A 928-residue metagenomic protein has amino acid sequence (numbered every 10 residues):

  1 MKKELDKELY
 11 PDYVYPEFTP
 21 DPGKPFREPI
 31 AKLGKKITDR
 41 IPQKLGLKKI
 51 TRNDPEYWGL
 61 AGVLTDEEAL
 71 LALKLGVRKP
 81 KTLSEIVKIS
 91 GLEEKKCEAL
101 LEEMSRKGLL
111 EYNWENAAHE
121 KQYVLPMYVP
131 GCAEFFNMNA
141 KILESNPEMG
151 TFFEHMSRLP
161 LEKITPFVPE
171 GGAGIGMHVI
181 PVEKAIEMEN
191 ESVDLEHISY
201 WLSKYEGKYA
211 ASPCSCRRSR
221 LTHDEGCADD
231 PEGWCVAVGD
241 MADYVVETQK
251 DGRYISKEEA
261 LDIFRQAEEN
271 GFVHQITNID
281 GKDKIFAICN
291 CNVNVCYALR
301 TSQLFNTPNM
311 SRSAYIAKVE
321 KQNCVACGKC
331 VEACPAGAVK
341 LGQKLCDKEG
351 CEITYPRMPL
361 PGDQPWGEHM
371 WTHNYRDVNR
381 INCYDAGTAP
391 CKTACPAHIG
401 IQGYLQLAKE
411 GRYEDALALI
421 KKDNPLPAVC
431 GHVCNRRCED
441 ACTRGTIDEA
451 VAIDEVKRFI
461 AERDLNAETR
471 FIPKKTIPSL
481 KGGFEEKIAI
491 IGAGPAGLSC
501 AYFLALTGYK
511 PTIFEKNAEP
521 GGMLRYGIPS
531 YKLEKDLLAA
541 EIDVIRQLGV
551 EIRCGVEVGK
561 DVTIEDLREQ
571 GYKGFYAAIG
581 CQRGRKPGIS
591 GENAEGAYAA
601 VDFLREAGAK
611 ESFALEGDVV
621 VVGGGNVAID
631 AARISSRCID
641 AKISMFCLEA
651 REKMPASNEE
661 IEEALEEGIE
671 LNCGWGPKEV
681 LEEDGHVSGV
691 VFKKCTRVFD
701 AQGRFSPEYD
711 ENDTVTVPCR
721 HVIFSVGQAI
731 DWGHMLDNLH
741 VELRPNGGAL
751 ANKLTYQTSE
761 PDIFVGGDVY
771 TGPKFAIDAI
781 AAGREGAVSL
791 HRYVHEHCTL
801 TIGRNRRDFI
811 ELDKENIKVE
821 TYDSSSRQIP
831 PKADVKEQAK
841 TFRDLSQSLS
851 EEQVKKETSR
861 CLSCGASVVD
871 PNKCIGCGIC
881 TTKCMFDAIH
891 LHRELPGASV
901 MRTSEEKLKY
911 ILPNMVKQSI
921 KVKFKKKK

Functional and structural regions predicted by a protein language model:
G62, L92, Y123, Q275-I288 (+13 more regions): Ferredoxin-like iron-sulfur electron-transfer modules
S105-N116, V339-K340, I889: A short, conserved structural fragment
H119-R158: Short, amphipathic alpha-helical interaction segments positioned at domain boundaries
Y297-Q322, G337-R380, I399-P425, V429 (+10 more regions): Non-heme iron-sulfur electron-transfer modules
I460-G482, T507, A540-K560, G584-C638 (+1 more regions): Glycine-rich dinucleotide-binding loop and its adjacent helix/turn
I513, N517-L548, I552, A607 (+3 more regions): Rossmann-like dinucleotide-binding cores of NAD(P)H-dependent redox enzymes
N593-D618, V680, D700-P773: FAD-site-proximal beta/loop scaffold in flavoenzymes
V769-H797: A conserved FAD-binding loop/helix module that cradles the flavin
